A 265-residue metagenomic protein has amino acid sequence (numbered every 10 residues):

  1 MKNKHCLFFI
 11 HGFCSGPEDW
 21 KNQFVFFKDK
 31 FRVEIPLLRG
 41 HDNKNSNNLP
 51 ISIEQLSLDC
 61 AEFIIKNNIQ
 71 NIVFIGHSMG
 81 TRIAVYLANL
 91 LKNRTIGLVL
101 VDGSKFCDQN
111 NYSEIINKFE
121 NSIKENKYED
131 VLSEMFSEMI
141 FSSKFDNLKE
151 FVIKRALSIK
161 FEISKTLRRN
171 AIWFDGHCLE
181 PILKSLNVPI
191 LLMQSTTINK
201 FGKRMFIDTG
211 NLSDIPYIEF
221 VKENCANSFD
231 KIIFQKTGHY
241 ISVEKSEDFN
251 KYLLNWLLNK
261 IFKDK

Functional and structural regions predicted by a protein language model:
K2-S46, F63: Conserved HGGG/HGGXW glycine-rich cap/lid loop of the alpha/beta-hydrolase fold
E34-I75, K251: Active-site loop/oxyanion-hole signature of alpha/beta-hydrolase fold enzymes
L38-G40, G103, S195, K236: Active-site loop/turn elements of alpha/beta-hydrolase fold enzymes, especially the short glycine-/histidine-rich
G76-G80, A84: Gly/Ala-rich beta-loop-alpha elbow adjacent to hydrolase catalytic centers
Y86-L90, I96-K127: Flexible "cap/lid" loop of the alpha/beta hydrolase fold
Q109-N111, E129-I182: Conserved alpha/beta-hydrolase catalytic His-Asp/Glu region
I190-T237: Conserved loop-alpha-helix segment in the C-terminal half of the alpha/beta-hydrolase fold that carries the catalytic
K231-S246, N250: Catalytic histidine-centered segment of alpha/beta-hydrolase-like enzymes
